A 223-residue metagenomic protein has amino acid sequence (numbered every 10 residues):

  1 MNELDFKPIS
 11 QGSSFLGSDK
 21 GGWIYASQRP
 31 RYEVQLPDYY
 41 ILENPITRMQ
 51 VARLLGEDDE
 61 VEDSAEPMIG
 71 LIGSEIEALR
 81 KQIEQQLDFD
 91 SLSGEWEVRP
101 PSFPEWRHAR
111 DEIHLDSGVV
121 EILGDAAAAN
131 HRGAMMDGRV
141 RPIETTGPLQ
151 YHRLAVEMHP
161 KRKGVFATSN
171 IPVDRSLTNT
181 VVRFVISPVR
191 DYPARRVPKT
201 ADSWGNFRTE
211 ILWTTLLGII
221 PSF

Functional and structural regions predicted by a protein language model:
M1, I9, L36, S93 (+3 more regions): A generic fold-level signal
N2-V61, E66-E75, V181, P188 (+1 more regions): A short glycine-rich, aromatic-capped structural motif
F6, E97-R99, R183: Beta-sheet entry/capping signal
S13, Q50, L55-D59, I83-L87 (+3 more regions): A generic secondary-structure signal for well-formed alpha-helical elements
S14, D63-G118, I122: Short, well-ordered surface patches within globular domains
W23, W96, F103-W106, W204 (+1 more regions): A residue-identity detector for tryptophan
Q28-Y32, L115-S222: Surface-exposed recognition segments
R53, S74-K81, Q85, V185 (+2 more regions): Polar/charged alpha-helical tracts
